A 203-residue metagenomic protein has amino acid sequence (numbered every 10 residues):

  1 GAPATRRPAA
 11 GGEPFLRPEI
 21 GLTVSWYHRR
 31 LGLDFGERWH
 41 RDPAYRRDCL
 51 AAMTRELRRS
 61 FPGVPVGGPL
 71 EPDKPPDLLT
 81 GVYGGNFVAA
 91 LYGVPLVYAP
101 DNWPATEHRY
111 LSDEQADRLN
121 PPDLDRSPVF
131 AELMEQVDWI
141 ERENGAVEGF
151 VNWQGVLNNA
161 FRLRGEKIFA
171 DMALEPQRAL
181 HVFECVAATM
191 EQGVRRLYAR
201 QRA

Functional and structural regions predicted by a protein language model:
G1-A203: Catalytic cores of TIM-barrel enzymes
